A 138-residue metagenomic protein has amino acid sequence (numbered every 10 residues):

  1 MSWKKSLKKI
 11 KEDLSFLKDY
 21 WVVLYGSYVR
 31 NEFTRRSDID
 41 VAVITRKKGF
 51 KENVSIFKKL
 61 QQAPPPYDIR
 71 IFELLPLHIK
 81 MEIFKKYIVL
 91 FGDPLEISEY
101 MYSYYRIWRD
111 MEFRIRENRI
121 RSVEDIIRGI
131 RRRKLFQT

Functional and structural regions predicted by a protein language model:
M1-W21, V29-N31, R46-T138: Catalytic core of pol beta-like nucleotidyltransferases
T34-S37: Short glycine/proline-enriched turns and hinge-like loops at secondary-structure junctions
V41-V43: Short beta-strand->loop micro-motif that forms the acidic, two-metal-ion catalytic signature in nucleotide-processing
